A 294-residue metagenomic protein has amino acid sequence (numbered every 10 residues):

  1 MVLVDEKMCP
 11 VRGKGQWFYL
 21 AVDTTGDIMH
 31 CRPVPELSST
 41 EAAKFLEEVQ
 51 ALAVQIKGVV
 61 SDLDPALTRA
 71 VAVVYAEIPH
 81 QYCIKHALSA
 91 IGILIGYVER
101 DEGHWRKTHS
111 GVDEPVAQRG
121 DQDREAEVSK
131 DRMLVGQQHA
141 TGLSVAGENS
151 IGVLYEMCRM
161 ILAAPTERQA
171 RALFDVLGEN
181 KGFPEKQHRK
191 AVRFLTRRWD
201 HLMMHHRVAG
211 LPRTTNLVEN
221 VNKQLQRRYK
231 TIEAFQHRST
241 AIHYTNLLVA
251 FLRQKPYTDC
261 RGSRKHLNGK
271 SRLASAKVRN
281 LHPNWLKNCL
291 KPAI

Functional and structural regions predicted by a protein language model:
M1-V60, P65, R69-E77, Y97: RNase H-like nuclease fold core
C9, T40-A43, I84-L94, R168-F174 (+1 more regions): Short alpha-helical interface patches
S61, A66, G111-I294: Acidic/histidine-rich catalytic cores and adjacent linkers of DNA breakage/strand-transfer/modification proteins
D62-A66, A70-G111, L134, Q138-T141: Conserved beta-strand -> loop -> alpha-helix junction used to position metal-binding or nucleic-acid-contacting
